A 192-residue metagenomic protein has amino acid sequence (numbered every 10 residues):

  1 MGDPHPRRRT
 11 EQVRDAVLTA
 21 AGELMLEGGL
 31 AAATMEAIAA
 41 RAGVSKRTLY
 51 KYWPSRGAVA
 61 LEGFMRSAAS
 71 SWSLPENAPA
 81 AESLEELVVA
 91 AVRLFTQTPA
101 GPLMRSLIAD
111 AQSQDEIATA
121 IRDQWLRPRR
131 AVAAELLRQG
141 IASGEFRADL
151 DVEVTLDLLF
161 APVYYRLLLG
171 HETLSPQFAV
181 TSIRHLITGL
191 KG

Functional and structural regions predicted by a protein language model:
M1-R41, A58: Basic, helix-initiating cap at the start of DNA-binding domains
V17, A32, S55-A60, S70-S71 (+1 more regions): Short amphipathic alpha-helical segment with a characteristic S/N-K-E followed by hydrophobic residues
G43-W53: Short hydrophobic/aromatic patch on the recognition helix
Y52-W53, I121, W125, Y164-Y165: Tryptophan-centric aromatic hotspots in well-structured domains and transmembrane helices
E62, W72-M104, T155: Hydrophobic alpha-helical connector segments
G63-F64, T96-A120: Amphipathic alpha-helical segments used for helix-helix packing
P102, E116-A142: Amphipathic alpha-helical packing segments from all-alpha helical-bundle domains
R138, R147-L169, A179-L186: Hydrophobic alpha-helical segments that form the core of small-molecule binding pockets and/or dimer interfaces
